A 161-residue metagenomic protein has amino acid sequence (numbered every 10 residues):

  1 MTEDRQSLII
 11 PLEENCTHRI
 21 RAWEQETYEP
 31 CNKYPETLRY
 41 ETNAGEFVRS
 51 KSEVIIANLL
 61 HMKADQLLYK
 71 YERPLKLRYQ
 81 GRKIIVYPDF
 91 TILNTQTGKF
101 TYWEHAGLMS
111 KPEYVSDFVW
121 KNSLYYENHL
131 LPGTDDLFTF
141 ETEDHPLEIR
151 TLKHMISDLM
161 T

Functional and structural regions predicted by a protein language model:
M1-L68: Solvent-exposed, charged helical/coil patches that constitute nucleic-acid or partner-interaction surfaces
T42-S50, K111-V115, T142: Short, charged/polar micro-motifs that form catalytic or ligand-binding hotspots
V48, L68-Q96: Active-site metal-binding core of divalent-cation-utilizing nuclease and nuclease-like domains
K51-I55, I85, W120: Short, well-structured alpha-helical interface segments that form or flank functional binding sites
L75-I85, P112, E141-E148: Acidic-and-aromatic substrate-binding clefts and catalytic sites of carbohydrate-active enzymes
Y87-W120: Short beta-strand-loop-alpha-helix junction that forms the active-site gateway of nucleic-acid-processing nucleases
M109-P132, E143-D144: C-terminal structured domain segments
E127-T161: Basic, glycine-rich
